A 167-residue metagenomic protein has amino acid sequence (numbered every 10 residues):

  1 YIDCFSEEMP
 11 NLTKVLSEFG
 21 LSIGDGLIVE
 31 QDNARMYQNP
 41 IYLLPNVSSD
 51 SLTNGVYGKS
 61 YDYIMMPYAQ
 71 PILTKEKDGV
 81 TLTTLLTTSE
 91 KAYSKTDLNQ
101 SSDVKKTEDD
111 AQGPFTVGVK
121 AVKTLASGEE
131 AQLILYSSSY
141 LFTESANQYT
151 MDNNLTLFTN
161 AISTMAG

Functional and structural regions predicted by a protein language model:
Y1-G167: Acidic, S/T/G-rich, low-cysteine, solvent-exposed domains in lumenal/extracellular/periplasmic regions of secretory
